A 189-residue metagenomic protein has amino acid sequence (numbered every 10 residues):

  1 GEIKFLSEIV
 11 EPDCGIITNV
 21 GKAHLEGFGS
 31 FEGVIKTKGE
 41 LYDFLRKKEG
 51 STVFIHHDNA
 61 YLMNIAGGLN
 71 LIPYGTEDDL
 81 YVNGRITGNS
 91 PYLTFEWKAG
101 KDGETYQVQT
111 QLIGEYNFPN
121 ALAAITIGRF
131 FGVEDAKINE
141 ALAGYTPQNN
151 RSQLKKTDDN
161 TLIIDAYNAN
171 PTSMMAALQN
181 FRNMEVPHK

Functional and structural regions predicted by a protein language model:
G1, F28, F118, P171-T172: Loop/helix-junction capping segments adjacent to catalytic residues or to phosphate/diphosphate-binding pockets
G1, K36-T37, K137, S173-A176: Short, conserved clusters of charged catalytic residues that mark active-site and nucleotide-handling motifs
G1-D13, I17, T172, K189: Short intrinsically disordered, low-complexity coil segments enriched in acidic
G1-I3, L162-N168: Switch II (G3) loop of P-loop NTPases
E2-F5, Y61, A176-N180: A short acidic, amphipathic alpha-helical/loop segment
S7, D13-T161, N183: Acidic, Mg2+-coordinating active-site environments of NTP-dependent enzymes
Q148-N150, A166-K189: Active-site beta-alpha connecting loops in nucleotide-dependent enzymes
